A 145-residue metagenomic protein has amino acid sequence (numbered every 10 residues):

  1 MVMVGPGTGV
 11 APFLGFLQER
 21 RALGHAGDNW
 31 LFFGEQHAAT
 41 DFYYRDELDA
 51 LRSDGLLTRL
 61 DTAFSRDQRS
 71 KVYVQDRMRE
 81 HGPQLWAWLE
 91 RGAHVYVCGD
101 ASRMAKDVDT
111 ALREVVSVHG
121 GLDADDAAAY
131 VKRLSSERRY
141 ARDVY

Functional and structural regions predicted by a protein language model:
M1-R20: Active-site beta-strand/loop microenvironment that shapes enzyme catalytic pockets
Q18-R21, A26-Y145: Reductase modules of NAD(P)H-dependent flavoproteins
